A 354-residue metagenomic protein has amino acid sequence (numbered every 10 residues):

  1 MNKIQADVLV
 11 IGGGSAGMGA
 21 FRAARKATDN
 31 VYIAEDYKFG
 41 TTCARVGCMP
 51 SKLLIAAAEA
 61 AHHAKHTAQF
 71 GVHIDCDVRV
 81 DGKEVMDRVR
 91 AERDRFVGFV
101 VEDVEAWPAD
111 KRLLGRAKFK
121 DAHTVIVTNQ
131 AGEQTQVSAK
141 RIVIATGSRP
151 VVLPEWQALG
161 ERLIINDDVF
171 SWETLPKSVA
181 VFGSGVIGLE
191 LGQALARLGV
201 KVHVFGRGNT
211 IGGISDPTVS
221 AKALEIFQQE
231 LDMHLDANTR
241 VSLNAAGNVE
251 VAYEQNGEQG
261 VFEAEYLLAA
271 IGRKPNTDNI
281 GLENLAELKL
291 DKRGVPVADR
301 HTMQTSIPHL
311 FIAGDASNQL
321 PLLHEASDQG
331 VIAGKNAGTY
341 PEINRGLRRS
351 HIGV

Functional and structural regions predicted by a protein language model:
N2-A6, R22-D29, A34-L175, G208-G212 (+7 more regions): Glycine-rich flavin
N2-G14, L175-G185: Beta1/beta-strand and adjacent pyrophosphate-binding region of the FAD-binding site in flavoprotein oxidoreductases
A6-I33, G188-R197: N-terminal Rossmann-like FAD-binding beta1-loop-alpha1 element of flavoenzymes
L9, Y32, A180, H203-V204 (+1 more regions): A structural signal for isolated positions on well-ordered beta-strands in alpha/beta enzyme cores
G14, E35, G147-S148, Q255 (+2 more regions): Short glycine-/small-residue-rich Rossmann-like dinucleotide-binding loops
C48, I144-K201, F205, E283-T302 (+1 more regions): Glycine-rich dinucleotide-binding loop and its adjacent helix/turn
G160-L175, F262-P341: FAD-site-proximal beta/loop scaffold in flavoenzymes
